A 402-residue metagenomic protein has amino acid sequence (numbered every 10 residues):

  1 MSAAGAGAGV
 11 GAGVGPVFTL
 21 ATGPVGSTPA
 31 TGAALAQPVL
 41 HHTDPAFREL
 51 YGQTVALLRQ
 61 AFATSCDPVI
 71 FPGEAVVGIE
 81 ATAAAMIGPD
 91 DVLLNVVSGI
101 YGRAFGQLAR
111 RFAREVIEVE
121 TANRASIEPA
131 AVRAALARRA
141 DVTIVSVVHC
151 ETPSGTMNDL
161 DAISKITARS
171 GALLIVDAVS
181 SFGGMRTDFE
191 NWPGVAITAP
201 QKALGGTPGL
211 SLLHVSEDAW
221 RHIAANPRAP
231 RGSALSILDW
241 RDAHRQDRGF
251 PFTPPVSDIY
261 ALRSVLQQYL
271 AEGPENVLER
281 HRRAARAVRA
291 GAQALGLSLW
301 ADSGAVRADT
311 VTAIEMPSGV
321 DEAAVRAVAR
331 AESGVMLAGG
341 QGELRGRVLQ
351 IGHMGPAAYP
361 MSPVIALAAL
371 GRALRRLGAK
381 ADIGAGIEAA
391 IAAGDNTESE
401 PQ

Functional and structural regions predicted by a protein language model:
M1-A34, A393-Q402: N-terminal glycine-rich, Lys/His-bearing helix-loop that initiates the first secondary-structure elements of many
P16-P72, V76: A glycine-/small-polar-enriched, mobile loop at the entrance of the PLP active site in fold-type I
V17, E343, R347-Q402: PLP-dependent enzyme catalytic core of the Aspartate aminotransferase-like
G26-S27, Q201-A294: Active-site C-terminal subdomain of aminotransferase-like
S65-L94, Y101-G106: Conserved beta-loop-alpha segment that forms the PLP phosphate-binding cup at the N-terminus of a helix
I127-G183, V195: Active-site phosphate-binding strand-loop segment of PLP-dependent enzymes
F189-Q201, S211: Conserved active-site segment immediately N-terminal to the catalytic lysine that forms the internal aldimine
S298-E332: Conserved PLP-binding catalytic core of the aspartate aminotransferase-like
